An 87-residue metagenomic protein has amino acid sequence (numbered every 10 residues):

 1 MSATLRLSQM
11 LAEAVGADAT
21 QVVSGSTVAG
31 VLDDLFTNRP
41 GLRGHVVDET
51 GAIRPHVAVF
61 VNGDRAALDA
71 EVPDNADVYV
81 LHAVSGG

Functional and structural regions predicted by a protein language model:
M1-G86: Ubiquitin-like/PB1-type beta-grasp interaction modules and other compact soluble beta-rich domains
